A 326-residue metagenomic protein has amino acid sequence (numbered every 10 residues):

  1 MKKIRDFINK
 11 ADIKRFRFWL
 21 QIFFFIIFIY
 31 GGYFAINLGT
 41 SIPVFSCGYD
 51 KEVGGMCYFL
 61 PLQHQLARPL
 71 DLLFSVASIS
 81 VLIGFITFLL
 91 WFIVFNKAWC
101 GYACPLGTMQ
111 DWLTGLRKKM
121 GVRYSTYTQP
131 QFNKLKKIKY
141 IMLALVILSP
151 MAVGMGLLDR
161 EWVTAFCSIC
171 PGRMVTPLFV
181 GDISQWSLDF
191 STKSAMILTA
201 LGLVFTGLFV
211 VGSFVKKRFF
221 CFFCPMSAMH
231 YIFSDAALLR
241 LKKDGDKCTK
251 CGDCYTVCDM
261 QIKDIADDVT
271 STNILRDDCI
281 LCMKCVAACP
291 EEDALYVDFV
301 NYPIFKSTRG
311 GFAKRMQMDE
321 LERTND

Functional and structural regions predicted by a protein language model:
M1-D268, T272, D277-I280, V286-D326: Non-ligating segments of multi-cofactor redox enzymes
